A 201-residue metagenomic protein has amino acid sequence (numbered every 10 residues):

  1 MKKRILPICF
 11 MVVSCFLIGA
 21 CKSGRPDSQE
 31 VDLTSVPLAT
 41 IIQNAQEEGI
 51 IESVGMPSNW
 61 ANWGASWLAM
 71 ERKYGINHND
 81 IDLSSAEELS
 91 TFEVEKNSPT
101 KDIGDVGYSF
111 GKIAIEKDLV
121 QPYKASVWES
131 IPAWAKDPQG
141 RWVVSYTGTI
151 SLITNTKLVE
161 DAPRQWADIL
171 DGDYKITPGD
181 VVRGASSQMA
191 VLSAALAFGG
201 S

Functional and structural regions predicted by a protein language model:
M1-E48: Short, low-complexity disordered leader/linker segments with a strong preference for bacterial N-terminal type II
K3-R4, S23, R72, P122 (+1 more regions): Intrinsic disorder/low-complexity segments enriched in polar/small residues
M11, K22, V31, H78-N79 (+2 more regions): Short, flexible active-site loop motifs that bind/organize anionic cofactors or intermediates
Q43-E47, E71-N79: Signal peptide-proximal N-terminal region of secreted/periplasmic/extracellular or secretory-lumen proteins
E52-L68, N79-E93, N97-S201: Extracytoplasmic ligand-binding site segments that recognize negatively charged/polar headgroups
